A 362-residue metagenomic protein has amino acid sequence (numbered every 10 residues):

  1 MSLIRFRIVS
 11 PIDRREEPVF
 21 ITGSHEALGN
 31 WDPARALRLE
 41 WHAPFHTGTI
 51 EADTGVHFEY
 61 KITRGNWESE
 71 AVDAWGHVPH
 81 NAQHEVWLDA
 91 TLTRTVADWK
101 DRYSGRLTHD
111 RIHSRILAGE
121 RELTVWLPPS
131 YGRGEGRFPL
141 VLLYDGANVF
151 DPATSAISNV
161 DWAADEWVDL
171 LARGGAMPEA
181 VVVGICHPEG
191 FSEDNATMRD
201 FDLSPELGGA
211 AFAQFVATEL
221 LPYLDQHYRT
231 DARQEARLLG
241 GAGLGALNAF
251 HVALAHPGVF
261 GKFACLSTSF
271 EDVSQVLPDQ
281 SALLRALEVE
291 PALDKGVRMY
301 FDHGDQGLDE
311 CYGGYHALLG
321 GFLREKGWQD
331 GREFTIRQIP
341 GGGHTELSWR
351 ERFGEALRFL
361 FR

Functional and structural regions predicted by a protein language model:
M1-L3, E135: Extreme N-terminus of proteins, especially the signal/transit-peptide cleavage junction and the first residues
L3, P11-G55, G65-L88: Aromatic-rich carbohydrate-binding modules that target alpha-glucans
I8-A27, W41-T47, D53, Y60 (+1 more regions): Non-catalytic cap/lid and distal C-terminal segments of serine-dependent acyl enzymes
L88-D101: Short, structured interface segments
